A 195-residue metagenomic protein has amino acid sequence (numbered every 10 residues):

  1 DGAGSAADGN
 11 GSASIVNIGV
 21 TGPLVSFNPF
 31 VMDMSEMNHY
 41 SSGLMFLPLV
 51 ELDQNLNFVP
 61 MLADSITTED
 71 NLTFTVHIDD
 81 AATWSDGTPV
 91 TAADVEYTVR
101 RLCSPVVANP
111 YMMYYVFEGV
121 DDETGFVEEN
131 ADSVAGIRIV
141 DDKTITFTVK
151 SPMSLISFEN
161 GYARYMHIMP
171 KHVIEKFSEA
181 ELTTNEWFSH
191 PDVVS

Functional and structural regions predicted by a protein language model:
D1-V16, N57: Short, low-complexity disordered leader/linker segments with a strong preference for bacterial N-terminal type II
G19-D70, V194-S195: N-terminal lobe/hinge region of extracytoplasmic solute-binding protein
P23-S26, L56, A81-T83, L102 (+1 more regions): Solvent-exposed loop/turn segments at secondary-structure junctions within structured extracellular/periplasmic domains
V31-Y40, A93-V95, N160-M166: Short Gly/aromatic-enriched secondary-structure transition segments
S41-L44, N57, M61, V90 (+3 more regions): Extracytoplasmic/secreted proteins, especially bacterial periplasmic and envelope-associated proteins
S65-Y111, T146: Aromatic- and charge-enriched surface segment that lines or borders ligand/interaction sites
I137-N160: Non-catalytic accessory/assembly modules
M153, G161-S195: Gly/Pro-rich hinge or "lid" segments in bacterial periplasmic/extracellular proteins
